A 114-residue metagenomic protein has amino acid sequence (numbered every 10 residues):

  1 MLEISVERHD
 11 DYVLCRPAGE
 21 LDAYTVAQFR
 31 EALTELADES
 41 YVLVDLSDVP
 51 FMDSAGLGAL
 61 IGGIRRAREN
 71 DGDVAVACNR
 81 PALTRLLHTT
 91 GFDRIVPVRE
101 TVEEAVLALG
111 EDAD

Functional and structural regions predicted by a protein language model:
M1, A82-R85, A108: Acidic/proline-rich low-complexity IDRs
M1-E3, D11, D71, I95-V96: A generic structural signal for alpha->beta connector loops
M1-V6, G110-D114: Non-catalytic signal-transmission and effector/linker regions of two-component phosphorelay proteins
L2-E31: STAS-typified acidic loop motif
S5-E7, A77, R99: General small-molecule cofactor/ligand-binding pocket signal
R16, G62, R66, E104-L107: Residues within well-formed alpha-helices
A23-V96: Amphipathic alpha-helical interaction surfaces in cytosolic regulatory modules
E100-D114: A charged, well-structured terminal subsegment
